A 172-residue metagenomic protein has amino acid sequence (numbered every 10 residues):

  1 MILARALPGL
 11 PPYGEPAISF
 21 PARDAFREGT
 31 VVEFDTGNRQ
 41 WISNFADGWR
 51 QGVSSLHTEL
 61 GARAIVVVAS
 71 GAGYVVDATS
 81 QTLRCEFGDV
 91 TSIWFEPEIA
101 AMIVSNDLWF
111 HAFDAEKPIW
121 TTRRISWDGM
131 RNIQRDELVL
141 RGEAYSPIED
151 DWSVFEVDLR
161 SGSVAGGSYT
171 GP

Functional and structural regions predicted by a protein language model:
I2-G9, Y13-R23, N44-A62, E86-A100 (+2 more regions): Repeated scaffold domains used in trafficking and secretory/extracellular systems, primarily beta-propellers
Y13-E33, L56-A69, G73-Y74, S92-W94 (+2 more regions): Short beta-strand elements that form the blades of beta-propeller/WD-repeat-like and other beta-sheet-rich scaffold
V31-W49, S70-D89, D107-S126, W152-T170: Surface-exposed loop/turn elements that mediate protein-protein interactions on large endomembrane-trafficking
I65, N132, V154-E156: Short, surface-exposed charged micro-motifs
